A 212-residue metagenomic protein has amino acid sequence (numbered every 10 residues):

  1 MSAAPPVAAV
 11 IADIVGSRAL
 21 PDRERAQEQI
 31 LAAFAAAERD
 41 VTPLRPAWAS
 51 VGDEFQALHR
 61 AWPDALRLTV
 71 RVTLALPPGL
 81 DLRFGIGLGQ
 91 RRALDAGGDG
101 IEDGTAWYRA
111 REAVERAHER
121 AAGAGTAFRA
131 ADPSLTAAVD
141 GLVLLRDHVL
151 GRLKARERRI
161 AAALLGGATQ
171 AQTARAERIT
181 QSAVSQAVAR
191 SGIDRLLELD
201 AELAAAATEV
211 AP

Functional and structural regions predicted by a protein language model:
M1-P212: Regulatory and interdomain segments flanking nucleotide-handling catalytic cores in signaling/defense enzymes
